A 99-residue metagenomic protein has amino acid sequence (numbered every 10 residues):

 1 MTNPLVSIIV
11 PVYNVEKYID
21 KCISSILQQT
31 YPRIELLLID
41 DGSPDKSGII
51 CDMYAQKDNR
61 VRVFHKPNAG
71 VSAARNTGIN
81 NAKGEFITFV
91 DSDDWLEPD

Functional and structural regions predicted by a protein language model:
M1-D99: Nucleotide-sugar donor-binding/catalytic module of glycosyltransferases that assemble extracellular/cell-envelope
